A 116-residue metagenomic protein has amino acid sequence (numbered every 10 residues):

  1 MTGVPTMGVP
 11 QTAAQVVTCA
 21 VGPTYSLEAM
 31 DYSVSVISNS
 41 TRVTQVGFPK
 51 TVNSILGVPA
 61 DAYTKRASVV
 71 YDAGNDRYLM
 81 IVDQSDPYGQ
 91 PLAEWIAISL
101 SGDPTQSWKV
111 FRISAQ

Functional and structural regions predicted by a protein language model:
M1-Q116: C-terminal PAP-associated
